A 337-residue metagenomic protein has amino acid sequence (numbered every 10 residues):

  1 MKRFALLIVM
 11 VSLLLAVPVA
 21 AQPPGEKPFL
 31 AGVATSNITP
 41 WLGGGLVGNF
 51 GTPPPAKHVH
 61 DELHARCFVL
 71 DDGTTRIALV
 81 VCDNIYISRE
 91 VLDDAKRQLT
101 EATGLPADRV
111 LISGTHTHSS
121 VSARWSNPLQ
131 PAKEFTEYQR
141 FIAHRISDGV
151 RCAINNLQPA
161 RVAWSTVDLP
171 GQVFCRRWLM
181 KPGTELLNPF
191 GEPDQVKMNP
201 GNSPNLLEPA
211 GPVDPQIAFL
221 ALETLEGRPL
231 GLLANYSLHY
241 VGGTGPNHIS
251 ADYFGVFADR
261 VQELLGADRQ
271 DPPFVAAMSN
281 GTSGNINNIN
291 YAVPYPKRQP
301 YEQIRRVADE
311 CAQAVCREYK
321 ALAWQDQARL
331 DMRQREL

Functional and structural regions predicted by a protein language model:
M1-K2: N-terminal secretory signal peptides that target proteins for export/translocation
A5-A16: Bacterial N-terminal signal peptides
Q22-S113, T117-F274, S279-T282, I286-A292 (+3 more regions): Conserved beta-alpha junction segments in alpha/beta enzyme cores
